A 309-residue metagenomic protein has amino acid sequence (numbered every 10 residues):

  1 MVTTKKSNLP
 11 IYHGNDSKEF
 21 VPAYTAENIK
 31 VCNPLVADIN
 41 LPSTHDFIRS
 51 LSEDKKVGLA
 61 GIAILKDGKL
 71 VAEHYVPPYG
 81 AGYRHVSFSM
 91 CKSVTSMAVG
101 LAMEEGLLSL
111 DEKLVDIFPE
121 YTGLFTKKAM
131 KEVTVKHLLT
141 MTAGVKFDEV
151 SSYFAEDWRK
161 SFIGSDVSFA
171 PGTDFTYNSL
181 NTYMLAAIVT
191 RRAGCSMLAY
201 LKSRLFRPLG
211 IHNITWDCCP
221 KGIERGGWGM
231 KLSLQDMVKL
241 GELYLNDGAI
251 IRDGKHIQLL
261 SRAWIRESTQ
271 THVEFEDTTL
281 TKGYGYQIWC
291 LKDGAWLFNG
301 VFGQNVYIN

Functional and structural regions predicted by a protein language model:
M1-G80, M103-L108: N-terminal leader/targeting segments and the immediately adjacent pre-domain N-terminus
H45-I48, S52, G100, V115 (+9 more regions): Non-transmembrane alpha-helical segments in soluble domains of secreted/periplasmic/extracellular proteins
G68, V86-D111, L138, L185-V189 (+1 more regions): Active-site SXXK
G80, D166-P171, N181-Y183, C219-G226: Flexible glycine/proline-enriched surface loops and loop-helix/loop-strand junctions
V86, E105-A143, G164, A193-L232: Active-site helix/loop module of the DD-peptidase/beta-lactamase fold, centered on the serine-lysine SxxK catalytic
G106-L110, F147-E149, T190-K202, G248-S261 (+1 more regions): Structural helix-adjacent loops and short alpha-helical linkers that scaffold large soluble proteins
M184-I188, W228-I250, N305-N309: Active-site-proximal alpha-helical segments within enzyme catalytic domains
E267-N309: Active-site Gly/Thr loop motif
